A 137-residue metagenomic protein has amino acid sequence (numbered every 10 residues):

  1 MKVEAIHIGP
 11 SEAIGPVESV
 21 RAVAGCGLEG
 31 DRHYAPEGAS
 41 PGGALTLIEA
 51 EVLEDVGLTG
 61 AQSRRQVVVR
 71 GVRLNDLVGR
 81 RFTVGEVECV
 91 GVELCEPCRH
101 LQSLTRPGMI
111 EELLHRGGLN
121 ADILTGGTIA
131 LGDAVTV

Functional and structural regions predicted by a protein language model:
M1-V137: Metal-cofactor-dependent catalytic cores
